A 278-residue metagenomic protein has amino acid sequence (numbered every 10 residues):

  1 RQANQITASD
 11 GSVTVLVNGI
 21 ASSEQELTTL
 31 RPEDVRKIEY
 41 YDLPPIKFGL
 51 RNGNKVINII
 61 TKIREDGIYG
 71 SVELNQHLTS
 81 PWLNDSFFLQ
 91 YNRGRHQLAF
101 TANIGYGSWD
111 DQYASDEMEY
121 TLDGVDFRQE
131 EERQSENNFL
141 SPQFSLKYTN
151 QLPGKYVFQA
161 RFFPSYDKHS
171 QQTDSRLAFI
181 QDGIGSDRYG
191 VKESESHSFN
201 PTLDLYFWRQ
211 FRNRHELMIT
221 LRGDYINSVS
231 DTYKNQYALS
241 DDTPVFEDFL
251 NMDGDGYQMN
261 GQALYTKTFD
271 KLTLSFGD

Functional and structural regions predicted by a protein language model:
N4, N18-K47: Short acidic/polar hinge/loop motifs at secondary-structure boundaries that mediate gating or recognition
T7-V17: N-terminal periplasmic "start-of-domain" segments of outer-membrane beta-barrel proteins
N18-G19, R95, K271: Residue-level detection of beta-strand-connecting loop/turn positions
Q25, Y40, L50-E73, D85: N-terminal periplasmic accessory domains that precede and gate Gram-negative outer-membrane beta-barrel machines
N58-I60, Y69-H77, L83-D116, K147: Predominantly transmembrane beta-strands of Gram-negative outer membrane beta-barrel pores used for transport
E73-N75, Q129-Q134, S186-E193, P244-N251: Extracellular loop and loop/strand-boundary signature of outer-membrane beta-barrel proteins
D111-V125, Q171-I184, S230-D242: Outer-membrane beta-barrel translocator domains and adjoining extracellular loop/strand segments of Gram-negative
S141-H169, S194-D278: Face-selective signature of the C-terminal outer-membrane beta-barrel domain
